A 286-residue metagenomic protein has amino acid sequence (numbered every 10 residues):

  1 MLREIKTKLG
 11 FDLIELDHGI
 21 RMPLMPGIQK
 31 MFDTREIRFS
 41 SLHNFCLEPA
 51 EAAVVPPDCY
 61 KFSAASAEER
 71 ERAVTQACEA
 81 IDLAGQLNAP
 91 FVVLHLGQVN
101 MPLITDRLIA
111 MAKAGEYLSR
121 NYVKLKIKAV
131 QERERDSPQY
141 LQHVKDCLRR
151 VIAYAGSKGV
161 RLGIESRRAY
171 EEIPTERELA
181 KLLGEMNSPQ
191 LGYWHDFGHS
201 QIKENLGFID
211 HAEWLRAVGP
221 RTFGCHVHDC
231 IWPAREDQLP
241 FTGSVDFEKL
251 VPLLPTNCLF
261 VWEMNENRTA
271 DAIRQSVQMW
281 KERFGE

Functional and structural regions predicted by a protein language model:
M1-I81, G85-P90, L108-V123, R149 (+3 more regions): N-terminal pre-domain/capping segments
M1-T7, M22, P26-G27, D33-R38 (+4 more regions): Histidine-acidic metal/acid-base catalytic patches
D12-H18, G163-E165, V261-W262: Short catalytic-loop micro-motif centered on adjacent basic/acidic residues
I14, C59, V130, S137 (+5 more regions): Residues at structural and domain junctions
G19-I20, C46, Q98-V99, A169 (+1 more regions): Conserved beta-strand edge residues that scaffold enzyme active sites
H43-L47, L94-V99, H228-C230: Short loop/turn segments at strand-loop or loop-helix junctions that form parts of catalytic or ligand-binding pockets
K61-Y193: Active-site acidic/histidine proton-transfer and metal-coordination neighborhood in alpha/beta enzyme cores
